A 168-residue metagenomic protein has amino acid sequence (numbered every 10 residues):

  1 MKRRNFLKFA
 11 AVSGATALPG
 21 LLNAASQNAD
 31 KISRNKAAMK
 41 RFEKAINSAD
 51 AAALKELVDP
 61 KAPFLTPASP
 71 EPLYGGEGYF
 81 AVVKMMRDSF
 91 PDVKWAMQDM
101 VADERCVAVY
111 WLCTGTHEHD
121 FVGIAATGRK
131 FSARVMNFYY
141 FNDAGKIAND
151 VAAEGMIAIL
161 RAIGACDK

Functional and structural regions predicted by a protein language model:
N5-A24: N-terminal export signals
L21-K44, A49: C-terminal segment of N-terminal export signals and the immediately downstream linker at the start of the mature
S33-R34, A51-V107: A solvent-exposed, acidic/Ser-Thr-rich amphipathic alpha-helical stretch
V58, V101, C113-G115, N137 (+1 more regions): Short beta-strand segments enriched in hydrophobic/aromatic residues within well-folded beta-rich domains
A108, S132-R161: Short beta-strand edge/turn micro-motifs at domain boundaries
L112-D143: Exposed beta-sheet edge and beta->alpha loop/turn motif
H119-V122, A158-I163: A short, polar/proline- and glycine-enriched secondary-structure boundary/capping micro-motif
